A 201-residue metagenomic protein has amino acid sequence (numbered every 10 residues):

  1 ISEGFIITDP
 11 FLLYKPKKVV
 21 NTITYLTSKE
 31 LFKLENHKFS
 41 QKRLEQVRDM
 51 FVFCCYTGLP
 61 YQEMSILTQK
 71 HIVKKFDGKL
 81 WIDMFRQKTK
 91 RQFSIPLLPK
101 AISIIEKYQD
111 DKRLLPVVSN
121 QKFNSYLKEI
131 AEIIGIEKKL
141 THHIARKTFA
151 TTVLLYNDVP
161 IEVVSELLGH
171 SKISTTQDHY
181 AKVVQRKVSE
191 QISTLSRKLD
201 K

Functional and structural regions predicted by a protein language model:
I6-Y61, K79: Basic, Lys/Arg- and aromatic-enriched nucleic-acid-binding interface segment
K15, E30, I66-I104: Conserved tyrosine-mediated DNA breakage-rejoining catalytic core shared by Y-recombinases
K15, E35-F39, S65, I102 (+2 more regions): Amphipathic, well-packed alpha-helical segments that form the structural scaffold of globular domains
V20, R86-E129, G135: C-terminal catalytic core of Y-nucleophile DNA break-rejoin enzymes
Y25, R86-K90, L168-S193: Catalytic-site neighborhood detector that most strongly recognizes the C-terminal catalytic loop/helix of tyrosine
Q41, Q109-R113, V117, S125-E166: Short, basic (Lys/Arg/His-rich) helix/loop patches that form interaction surfaces in the mid-to-C-terminal regions
V52, Y56, Q62-E63, R146-S171 (+2 more regions): C-terminal catalytic core of tyrosine-transesterase DNA break-rejoin enzymes
T194-K201: C-terminal secondary-structure termini that scaffold catalytic or DNA-interacting sites
